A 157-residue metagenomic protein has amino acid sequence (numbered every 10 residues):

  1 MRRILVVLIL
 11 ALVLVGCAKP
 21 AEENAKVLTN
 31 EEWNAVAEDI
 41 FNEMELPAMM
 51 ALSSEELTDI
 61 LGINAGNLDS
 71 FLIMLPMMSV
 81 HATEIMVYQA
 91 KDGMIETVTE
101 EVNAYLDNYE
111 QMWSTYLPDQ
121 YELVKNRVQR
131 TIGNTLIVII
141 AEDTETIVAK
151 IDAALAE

Functional and structural regions predicted by a protein language model:
M1-I4, L8: Positively charged n-region of N-terminal signal peptides that target proteins for export
L12-G16: C-terminal motif of bacterial Sec signal peptides marking the signal peptidase cleavage site
A18-A21: Bacterial signal peptide processing site
M49-V80, T97-V98: Short, compositionally biased low-complexity segments enriched in polar/charged residues
M77, V87, D119-E157: A short, solvent-exposed beta-edge/loop patch
T83-D92: A short acidic-to-branched-hydrophobic micro-motif
V98-Y105, K150-L155: Short amphipathic alpha-helices in soluble, non-transmembrane regions that often serve as interface/regulatory elements
A104-R127: An anionic, turn-rich surface loop/hairpin at beta-sheet edges that serves as a generic interaction/coordination patch
